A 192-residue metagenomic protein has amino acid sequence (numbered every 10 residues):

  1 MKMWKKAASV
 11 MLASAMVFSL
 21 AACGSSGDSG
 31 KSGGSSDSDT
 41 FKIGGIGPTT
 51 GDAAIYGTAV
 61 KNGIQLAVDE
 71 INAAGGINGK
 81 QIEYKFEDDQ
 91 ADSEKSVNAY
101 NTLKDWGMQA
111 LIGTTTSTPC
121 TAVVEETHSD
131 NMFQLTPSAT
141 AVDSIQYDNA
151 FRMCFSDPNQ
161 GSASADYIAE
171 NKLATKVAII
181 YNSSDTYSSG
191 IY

Functional and structural regions predicted by a protein language model:
M1-K42, A73: Short, low-complexity disordered leader/linker segments with a strong preference for bacterial N-terminal type II
S29-K31, Y56-V60, A74-D143: Beta-alpha junction/loop-to-helix N-cap segments that form part of ligand/metal-binding clefts
D37, G44-Q65, E87-S93, T115-T116 (+1 more regions): Extracytoplasmic "Venus flytrap"
D39-K42, K80, N149: Envelope-exposed proteins and targeting segments
Q65-I77, I168: Flexible, small-residue-rich helix->loop connector segments that border functional cores
D143-N149: Acidic/polar active-site rim loop that often engages polyanionic ligands
A150-Y192: An alpha-beta-alpha
